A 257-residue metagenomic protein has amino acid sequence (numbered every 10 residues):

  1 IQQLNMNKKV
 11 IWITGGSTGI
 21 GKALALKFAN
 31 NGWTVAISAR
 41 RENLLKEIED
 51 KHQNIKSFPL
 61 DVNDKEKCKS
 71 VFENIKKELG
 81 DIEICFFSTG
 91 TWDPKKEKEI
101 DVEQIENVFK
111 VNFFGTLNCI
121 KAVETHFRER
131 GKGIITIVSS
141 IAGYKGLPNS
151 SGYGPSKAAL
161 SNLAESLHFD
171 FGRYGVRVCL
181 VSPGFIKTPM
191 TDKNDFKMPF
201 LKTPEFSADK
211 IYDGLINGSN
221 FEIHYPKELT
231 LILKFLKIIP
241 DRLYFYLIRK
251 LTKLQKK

Functional and structural regions predicted by a protein language model:
G15-T18: Conserved glycine-rich cofactor-binding loop
N31-I48: Conserved glycine-rich Rossmann-like NAD(P)H-binding loop of the short-chain dehydrogenase/reductase
H52-E66: Rossmann-fold cofactor-recognition segment
K96-E97, D101-F109: Substrate-binding pocket helix/loop in short-chain dehydrogenase/reductase
I120, S156: Active-site helix of classical SDR
S140: Residue(s) in the substrate-gating loop at a strand-loop-helix junction that position the organic substrate next
L180, F196-I232: C-terminal helical subdomain
